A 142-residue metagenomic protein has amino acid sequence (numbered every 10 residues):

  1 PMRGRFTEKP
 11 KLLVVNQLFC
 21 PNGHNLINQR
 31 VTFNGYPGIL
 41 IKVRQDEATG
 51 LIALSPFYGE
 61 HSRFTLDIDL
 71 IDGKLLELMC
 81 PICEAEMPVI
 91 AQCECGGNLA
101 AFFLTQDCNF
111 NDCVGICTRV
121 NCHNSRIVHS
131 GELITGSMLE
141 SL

Functional and structural regions predicted by a protein language model:
M2, K9-H24: N-terminal, charge-rich interaction modules
G4-K9, C80, A101: Short, recurring structural edge motifs at helix starts
Q17-P21, C80-C83, C93-C95, C117-R119: Short cysteine-rich clusters marking metal-coordination/redox-active sites
N22-V89: A broadly conserved sequence feature marking short terminus-proximal activation segments in nucleic acid-centric
N25-R30, A85-V89, N98-L104, C122-I127: Short functional micro-motifs and their immediate structural scaffolds
N34-Y36, I68-K74, A101-I116: Short linker/helix segments within small regulatory modules
G38-R44, N98-L104, T135-L142: Short amphipathic alpha-helical linker/capping segments at the junctions of internal repeats and modular domains
Q45-D69, N109-G136: Short metal-binding segments enriched for Cys and/or His
